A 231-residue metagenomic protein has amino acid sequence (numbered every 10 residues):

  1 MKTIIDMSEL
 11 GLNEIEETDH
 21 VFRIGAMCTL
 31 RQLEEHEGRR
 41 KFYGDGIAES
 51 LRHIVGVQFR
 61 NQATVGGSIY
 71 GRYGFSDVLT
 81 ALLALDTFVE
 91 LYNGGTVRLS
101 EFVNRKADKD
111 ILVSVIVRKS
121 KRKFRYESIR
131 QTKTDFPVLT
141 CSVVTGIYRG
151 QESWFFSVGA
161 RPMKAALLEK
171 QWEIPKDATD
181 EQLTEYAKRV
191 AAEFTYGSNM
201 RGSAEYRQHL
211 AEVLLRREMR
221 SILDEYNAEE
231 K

Functional and structural regions predicted by a protein language model:
M1-K231: C-terminal structural segment of proteins
